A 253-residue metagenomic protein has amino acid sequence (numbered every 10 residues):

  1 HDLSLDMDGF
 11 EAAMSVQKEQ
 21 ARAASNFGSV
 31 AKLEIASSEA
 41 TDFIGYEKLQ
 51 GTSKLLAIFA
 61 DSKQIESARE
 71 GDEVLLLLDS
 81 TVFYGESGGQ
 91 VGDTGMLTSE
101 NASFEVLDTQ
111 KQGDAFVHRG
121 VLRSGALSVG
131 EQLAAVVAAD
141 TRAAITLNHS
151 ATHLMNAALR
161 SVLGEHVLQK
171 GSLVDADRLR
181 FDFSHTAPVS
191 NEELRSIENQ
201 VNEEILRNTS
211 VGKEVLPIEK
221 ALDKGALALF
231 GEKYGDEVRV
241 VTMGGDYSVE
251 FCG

Functional and structural regions predicted by a protein language model:
H1-G253: A glycine- and charged-residue-rich anion-binding loop/surface
